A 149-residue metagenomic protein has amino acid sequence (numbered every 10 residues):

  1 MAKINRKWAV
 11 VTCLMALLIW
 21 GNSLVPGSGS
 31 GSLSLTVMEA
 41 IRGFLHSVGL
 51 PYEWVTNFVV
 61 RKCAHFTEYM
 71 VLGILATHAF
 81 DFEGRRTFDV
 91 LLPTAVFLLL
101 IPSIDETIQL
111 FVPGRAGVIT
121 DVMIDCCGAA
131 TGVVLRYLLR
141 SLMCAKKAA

Functional and structural regions predicted by a protein language model:
M1-I74: "…centered on the first transmembrane helix and the immediately adjacent amphipathic helix/loop
I4-V10, R85-L92, R115-I119: Membrane-helix interface segments
T12, G73, T94, L98-P102 (+3 more regions): Small-residue faces within membrane-embedded alpha-helices
L14-I19, V90-L110: Small-polar-interrupted transmembrane alpha-helices in polytopic inner-membrane proteins
E68-E83, C127-M143: Membrane-interfacial alpha-helical segments at the cytosolic side of multi-pass membrane proteins
A76-G84, D89-L98: Post-HEXXH active-site segment of zinc metalloproteases
P102-C126: Interfacial helix-loop-helix junctions of multi-pass membrane proteins
A145-A149: Short, charged juxtamembrane terminal tails flanking transmembrane helices
